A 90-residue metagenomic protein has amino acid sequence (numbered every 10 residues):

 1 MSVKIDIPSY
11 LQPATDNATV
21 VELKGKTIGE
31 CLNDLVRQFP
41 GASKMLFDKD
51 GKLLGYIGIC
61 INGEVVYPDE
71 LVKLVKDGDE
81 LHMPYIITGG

Functional and structural regions predicted by a protein language model:
M1-G89: Ubiquitin-like/PB1-type beta-grasp interaction modules and other compact soluble beta-rich domains
